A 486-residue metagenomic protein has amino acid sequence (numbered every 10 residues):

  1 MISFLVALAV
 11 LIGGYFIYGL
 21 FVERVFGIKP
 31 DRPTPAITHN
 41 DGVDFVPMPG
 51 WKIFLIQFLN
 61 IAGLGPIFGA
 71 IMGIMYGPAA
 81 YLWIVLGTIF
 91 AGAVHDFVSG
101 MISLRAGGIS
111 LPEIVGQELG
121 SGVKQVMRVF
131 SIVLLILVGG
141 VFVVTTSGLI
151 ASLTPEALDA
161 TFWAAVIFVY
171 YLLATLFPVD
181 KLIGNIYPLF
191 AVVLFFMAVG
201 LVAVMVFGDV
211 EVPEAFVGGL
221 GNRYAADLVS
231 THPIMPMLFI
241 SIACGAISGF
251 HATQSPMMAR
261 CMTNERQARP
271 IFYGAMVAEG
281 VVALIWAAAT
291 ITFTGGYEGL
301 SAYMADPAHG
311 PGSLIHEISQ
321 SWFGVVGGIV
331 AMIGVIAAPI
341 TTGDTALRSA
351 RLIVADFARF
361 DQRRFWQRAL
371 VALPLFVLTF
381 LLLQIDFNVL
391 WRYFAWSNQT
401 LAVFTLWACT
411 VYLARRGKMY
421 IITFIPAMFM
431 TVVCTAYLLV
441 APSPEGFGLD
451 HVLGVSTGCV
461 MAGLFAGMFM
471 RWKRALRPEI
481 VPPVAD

Functional and structural regions predicted by a protein language model:
I2-G19, G73-S103, P112, L453-M461: Extracellular loop-to-transmembrane helix junctions
L5, A9-K29, F130, T146-I150 (+3 more regions): Membrane-interface loop-to-helix entry segments
V10, A91-G107, L111-L176, I242-I247 (+3 more regions): Helix-loop-helix module between adjacent transmembrane segments
V10-I67: Membrane-interface "cap" regions at the ends of multi-pass membrane proteins
M48-G65, V204-V210, G221-W286, I333-T342: Hydrophobic, membrane-embedded alpha-helices of multi-pass small-molecule transporters
S121-R128, I132, T161-A165, G274-A283 (+4 more regions): Loop-to-transmembrane helix boundary motifs in multi-pass membrane proteins
G139-A165, A174-T175, L194-Y224, Y412-Y420 (+2 more regions): Hydrophobic alpha-helical segments and their helix-loop junctions in multi-pass secondary transporters
M205-V217, Y273-E317: Extracellular/periplasmic helix-exit of transmembrane alpha-helices
